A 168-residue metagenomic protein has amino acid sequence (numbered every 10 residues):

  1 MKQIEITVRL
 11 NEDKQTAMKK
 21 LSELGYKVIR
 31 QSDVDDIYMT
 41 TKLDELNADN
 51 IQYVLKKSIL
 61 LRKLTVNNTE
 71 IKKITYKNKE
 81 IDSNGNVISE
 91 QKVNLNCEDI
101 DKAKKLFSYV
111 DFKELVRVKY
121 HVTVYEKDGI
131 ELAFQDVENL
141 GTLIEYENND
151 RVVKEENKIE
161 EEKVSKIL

Functional and structural regions predicted by a protein language model:
M1-G129: N-terminal strand-loop-strand beta-hairpin
K104, L143, E161-S165: Hydrophobic, well-ordered secondary-structure segments
V110-K154: Conserved, surface-exposed functional patches that form binding/active-site neighborhoods
V152-L168: Mixed-charge, glycine-accented linear interaction segment located at domain edges/termini
